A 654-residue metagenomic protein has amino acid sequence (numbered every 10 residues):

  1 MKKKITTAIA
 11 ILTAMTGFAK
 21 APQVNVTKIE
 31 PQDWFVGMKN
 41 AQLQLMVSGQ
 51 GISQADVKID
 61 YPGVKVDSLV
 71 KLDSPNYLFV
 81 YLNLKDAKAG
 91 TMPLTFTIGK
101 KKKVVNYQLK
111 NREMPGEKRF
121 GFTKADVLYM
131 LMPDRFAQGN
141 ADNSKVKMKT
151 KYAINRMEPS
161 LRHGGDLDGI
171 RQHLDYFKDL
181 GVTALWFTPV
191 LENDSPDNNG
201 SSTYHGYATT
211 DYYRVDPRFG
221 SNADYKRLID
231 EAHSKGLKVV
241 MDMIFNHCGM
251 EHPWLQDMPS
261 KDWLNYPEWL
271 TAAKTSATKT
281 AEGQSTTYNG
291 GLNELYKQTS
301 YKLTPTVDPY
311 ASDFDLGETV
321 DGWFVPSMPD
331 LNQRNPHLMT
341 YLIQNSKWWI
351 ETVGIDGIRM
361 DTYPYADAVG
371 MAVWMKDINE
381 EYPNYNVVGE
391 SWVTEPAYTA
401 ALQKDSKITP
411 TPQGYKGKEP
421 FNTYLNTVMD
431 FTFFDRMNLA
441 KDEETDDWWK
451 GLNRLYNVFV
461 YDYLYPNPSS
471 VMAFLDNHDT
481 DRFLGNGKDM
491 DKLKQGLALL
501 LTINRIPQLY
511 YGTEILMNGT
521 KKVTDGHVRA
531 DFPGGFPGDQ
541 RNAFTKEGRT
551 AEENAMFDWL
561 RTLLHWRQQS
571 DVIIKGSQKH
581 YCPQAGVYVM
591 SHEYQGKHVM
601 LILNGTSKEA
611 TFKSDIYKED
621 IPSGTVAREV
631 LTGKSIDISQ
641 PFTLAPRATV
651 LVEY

Functional and structural regions predicted by a protein language model:
M1-T27: Bacterial Sec-dependent N-terminal signal peptides
I5, I9, K100-V127, K178 (+2 more regions): Carbohydrate-interacting/catalytic domains
K20-S53, N111: Beta-strand/beta-sandwich contexts
K39-T91, T95-K100: Immunoglobulin-like IPT/TIG beta-sandwich domains and homologous Ig-like subdomains
L131, F177, F187, Y212 (+10 more regions): Conserved, mostly hydrophobic/aromatic
A137-K347, T352, M371-Y382, N386 (+4 more regions): Substrate-binding/active-site clefts of carbohydrate-active enzymes
H247, N345-K347, E351-P466, K488-M490 (+8 more regions): Active-site-proximal helices and loops of the catalytic beta/alpha 8
P468-K488: Active-site clefts of carbohydrate-active enzymes
